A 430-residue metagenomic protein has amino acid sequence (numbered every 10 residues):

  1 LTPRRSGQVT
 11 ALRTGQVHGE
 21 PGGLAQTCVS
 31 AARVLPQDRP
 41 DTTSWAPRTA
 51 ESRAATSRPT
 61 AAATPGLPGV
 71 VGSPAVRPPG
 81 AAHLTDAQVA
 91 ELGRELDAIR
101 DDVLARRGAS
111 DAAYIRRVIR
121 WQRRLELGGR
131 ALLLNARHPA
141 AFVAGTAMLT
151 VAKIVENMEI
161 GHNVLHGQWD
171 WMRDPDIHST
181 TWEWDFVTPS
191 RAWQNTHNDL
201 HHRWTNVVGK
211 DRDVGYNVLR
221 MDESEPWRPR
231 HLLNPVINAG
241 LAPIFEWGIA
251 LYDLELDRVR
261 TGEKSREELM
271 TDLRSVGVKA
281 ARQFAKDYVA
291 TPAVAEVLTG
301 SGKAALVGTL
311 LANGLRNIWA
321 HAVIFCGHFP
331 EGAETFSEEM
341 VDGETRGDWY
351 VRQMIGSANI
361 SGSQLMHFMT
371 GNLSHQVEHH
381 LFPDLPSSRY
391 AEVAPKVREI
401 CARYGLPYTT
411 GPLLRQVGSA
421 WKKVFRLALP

Functional and structural regions predicted by a protein language model:
R4-Q16, E20, Q26, R53: Intrinsically disordered, low-complexity repeat/linker tracts enriched for polar/charged residues
H18, D38-D41: Intrinsic-disorder-associated, low-complexity terminal segments enriched in Asp/Asn/His/Tyr and depleted of Lys/Arg
W45-R48, G66-R94, L233-I244: Short, non-transmembrane cytosolic segments of multipass membrane proteins
G72-R124, G128: Low-complexity, highly charged intrinsically disordered N-terminal segments that act as targeting/localization
A113-N157, L232-W247, L273-A322: Alpha-helical bilayer-embedded segments of polytopic membrane proteins, i.e., transmembrane/intramembrane helices
V151-D272, V341-A428: Membrane-embedded catalytic scaffold of the fatty acid hydroxylase/desaturase
S275, E296-V297, V307-T345, F425-P430: Extended hydrophobic/aromatic segments used for targeting, binding, or gating
